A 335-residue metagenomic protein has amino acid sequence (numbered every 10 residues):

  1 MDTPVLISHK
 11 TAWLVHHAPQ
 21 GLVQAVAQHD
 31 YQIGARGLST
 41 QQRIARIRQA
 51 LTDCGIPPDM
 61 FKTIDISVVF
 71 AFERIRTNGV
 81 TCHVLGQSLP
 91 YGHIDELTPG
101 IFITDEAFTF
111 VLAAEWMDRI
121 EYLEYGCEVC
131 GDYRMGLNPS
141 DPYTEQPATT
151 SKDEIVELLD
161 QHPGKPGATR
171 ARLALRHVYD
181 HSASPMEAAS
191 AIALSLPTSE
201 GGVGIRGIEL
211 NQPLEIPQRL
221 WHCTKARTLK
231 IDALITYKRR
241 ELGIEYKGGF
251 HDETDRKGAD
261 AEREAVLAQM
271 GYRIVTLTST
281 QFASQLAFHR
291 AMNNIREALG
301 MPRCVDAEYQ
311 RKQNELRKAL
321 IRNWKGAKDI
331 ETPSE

Functional and structural regions predicted by a protein language model:
M1-G167, A307, R317-E335: Short gly/ser-rich loop at a beta-strand->alpha-helix junction or flexible surface loop bordering the NTP-binding
E145-E335: Surface segments flanking catalytic/ligand-binding clefts of nucleic-acid enzymes
